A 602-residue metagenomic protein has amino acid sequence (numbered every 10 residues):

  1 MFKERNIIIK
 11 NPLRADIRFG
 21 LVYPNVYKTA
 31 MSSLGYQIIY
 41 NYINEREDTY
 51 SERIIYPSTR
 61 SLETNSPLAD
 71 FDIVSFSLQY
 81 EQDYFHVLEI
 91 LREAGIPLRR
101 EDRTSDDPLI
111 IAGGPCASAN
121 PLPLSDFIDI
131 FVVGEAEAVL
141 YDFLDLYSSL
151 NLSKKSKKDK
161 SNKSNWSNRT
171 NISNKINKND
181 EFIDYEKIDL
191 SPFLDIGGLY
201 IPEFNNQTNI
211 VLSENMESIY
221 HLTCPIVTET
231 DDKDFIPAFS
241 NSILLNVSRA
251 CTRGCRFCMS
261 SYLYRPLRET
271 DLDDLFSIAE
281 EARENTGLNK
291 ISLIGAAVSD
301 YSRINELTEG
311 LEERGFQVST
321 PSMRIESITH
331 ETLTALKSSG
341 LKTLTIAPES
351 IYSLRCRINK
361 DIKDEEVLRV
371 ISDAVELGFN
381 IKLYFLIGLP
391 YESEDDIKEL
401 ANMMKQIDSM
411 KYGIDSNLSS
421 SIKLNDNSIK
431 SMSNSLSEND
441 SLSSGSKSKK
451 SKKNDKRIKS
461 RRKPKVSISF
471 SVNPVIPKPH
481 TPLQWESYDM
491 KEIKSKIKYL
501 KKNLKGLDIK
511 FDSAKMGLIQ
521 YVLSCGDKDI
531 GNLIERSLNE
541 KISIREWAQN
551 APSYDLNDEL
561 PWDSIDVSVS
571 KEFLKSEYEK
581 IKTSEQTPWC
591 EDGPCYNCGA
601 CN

Functional and structural regions predicted by a protein language model:
M1-G20, Y27-K28, P202-L244, S568-I581: N-terminal [4Fe-4S]-dependent radical SAM core
M1-I8, F19-L21, N425-S431, K453 (+1 more regions): Radical SAM enzyme core and accessory elements
L21-V22, S277-D415: Conserved SAM/AdoMet-binding glycine-rich loop
Y23-E52, P57-R60, S75-S77, H86-P97: N-terminal cofactor/phosphate-binding cores enriched in small/glycine residues, especially glycine-rich loops such as
S33, I236-D273, W589, P594-N602: Canonical Radical SAM [4Fe-4S] cluster-binding loop centered on the CxxxCxxC motif and its immediate flanking residues
Y56-K157, N177-T208, K478-D527, E535-E540: Glycine-rich beta-alpha loop elements in corrinoid/cobalamin-binding modules across cobalamin-dependent enzymes
S149-I183, S409-K463: Intrinsically disordered, low-complexity terminal tails and inter-domain linkers enriched for S/T/G/P/D/E
S302, E331-T332, R355-I358, I387-D395 (+3 more regions): Flexible glycine/acidic-rich beta-alpha junction loops that bind and position SAM and/or redox cofactors in anaerobic
